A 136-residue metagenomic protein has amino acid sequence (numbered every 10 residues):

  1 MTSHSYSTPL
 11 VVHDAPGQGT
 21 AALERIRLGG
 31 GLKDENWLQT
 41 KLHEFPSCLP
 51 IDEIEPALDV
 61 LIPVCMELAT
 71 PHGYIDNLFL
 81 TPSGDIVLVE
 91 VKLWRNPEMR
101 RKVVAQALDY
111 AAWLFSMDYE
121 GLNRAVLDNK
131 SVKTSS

Functional and structural regions predicted by a protein language model:
M1-S136: Charged, terminal alpha-helix-loop-beta segments that serve as non-catalytic nucleic-acid engagement and/or assembly
